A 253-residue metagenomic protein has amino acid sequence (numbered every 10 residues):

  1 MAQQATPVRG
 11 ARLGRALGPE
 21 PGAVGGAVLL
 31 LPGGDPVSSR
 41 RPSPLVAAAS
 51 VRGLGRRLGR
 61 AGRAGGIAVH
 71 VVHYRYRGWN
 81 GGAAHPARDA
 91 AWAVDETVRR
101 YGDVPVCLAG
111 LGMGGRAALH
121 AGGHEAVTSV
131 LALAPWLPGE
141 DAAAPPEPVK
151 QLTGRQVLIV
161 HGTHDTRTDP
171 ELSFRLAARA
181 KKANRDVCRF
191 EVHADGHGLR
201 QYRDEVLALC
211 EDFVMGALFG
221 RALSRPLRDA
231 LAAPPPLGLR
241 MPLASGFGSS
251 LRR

Functional and structural regions predicted by a protein language model:
A2-A64: Short, surface-exposed "cap/lid" segments of acyl-processing enzymes
S43, P145, D169-R179: Short alpha-helix in the alpha/beta-hydrolase fold that links the catalytic acid
N80-R100: Alpha/beta-hydrolase active-site loop
A109-A118: Gly/Ala-rich beta-loop-alpha elbow adjacent to hydrolase catalytic centers
A126-G139: A conserved short beta-strand
P138-G139, T163-D169: Acidic catalytic loop of the alpha/beta-hydrolase fold
L152-G154, L158-D165: Short beta-strand/loop motif that positions the catalytic acidic residue of the alpha/beta-hydrolase fold
F174, K181, R185-R253: C-terminal catalytic histidine-bearing segment of alpha/beta-hydrolase fold enzymes
